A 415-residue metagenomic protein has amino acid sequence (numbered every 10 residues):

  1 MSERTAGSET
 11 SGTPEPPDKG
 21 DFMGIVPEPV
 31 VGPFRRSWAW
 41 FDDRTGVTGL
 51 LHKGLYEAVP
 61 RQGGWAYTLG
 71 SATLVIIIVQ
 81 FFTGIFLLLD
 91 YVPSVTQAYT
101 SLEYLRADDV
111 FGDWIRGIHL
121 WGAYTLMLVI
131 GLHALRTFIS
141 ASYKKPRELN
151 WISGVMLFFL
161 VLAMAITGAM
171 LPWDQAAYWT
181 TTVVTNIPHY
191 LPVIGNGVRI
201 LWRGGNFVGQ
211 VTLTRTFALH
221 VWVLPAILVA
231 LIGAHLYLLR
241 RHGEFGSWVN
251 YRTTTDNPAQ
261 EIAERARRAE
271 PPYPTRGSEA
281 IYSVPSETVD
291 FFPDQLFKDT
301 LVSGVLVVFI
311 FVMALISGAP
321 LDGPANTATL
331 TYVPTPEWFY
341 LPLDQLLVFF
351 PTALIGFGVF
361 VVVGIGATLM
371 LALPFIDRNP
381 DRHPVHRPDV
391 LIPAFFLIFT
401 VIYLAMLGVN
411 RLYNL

Functional and structural regions predicted by a protein language model:
S2-F349, G358-L415: Membrane-embedded alpha-helical bundles that constitute the cytochrome b-like, heme-associated redox core of multi-pass
